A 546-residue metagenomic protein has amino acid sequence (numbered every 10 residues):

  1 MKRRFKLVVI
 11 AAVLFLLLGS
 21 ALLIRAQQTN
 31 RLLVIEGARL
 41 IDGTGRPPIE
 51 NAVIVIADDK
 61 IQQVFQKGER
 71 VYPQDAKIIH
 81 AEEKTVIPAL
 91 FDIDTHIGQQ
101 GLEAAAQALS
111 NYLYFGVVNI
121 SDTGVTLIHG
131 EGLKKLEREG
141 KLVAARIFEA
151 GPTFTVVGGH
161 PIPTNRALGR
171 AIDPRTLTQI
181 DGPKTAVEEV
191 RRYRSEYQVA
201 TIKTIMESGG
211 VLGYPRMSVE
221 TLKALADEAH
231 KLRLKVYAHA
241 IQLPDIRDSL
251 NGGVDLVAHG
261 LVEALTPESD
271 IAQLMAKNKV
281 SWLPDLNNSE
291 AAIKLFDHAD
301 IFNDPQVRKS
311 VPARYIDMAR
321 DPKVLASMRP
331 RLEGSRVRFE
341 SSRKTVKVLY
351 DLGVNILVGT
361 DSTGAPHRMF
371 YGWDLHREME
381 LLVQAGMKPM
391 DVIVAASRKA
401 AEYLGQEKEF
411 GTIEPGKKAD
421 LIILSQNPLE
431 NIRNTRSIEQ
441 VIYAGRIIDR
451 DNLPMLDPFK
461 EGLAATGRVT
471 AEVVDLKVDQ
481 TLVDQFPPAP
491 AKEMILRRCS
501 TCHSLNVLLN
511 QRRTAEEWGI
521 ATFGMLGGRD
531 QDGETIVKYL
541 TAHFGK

Functional and structural regions predicted by a protein language model:
L33-I35, V71-A104, S110, V118: Replace "His-x-His-based motif
A38, V117, F339-K344, N355 (+1 more regions): C-terminal helical cap
L40, T44-I87: Histidine-rich, glycine-flanked metal-binding segment
L90, D94, I495-N506, I536 (+1 more regions): The canonical Cys-X-X-Cys-His
A108-E131, A144-P152, Q198-G209, K235 (+3 more regions): Divalent metal-dependent hydrolysis catalytic cores, especially in the metallo-beta-lactamase
T176, D181-G182, A186-L212, L261-A385 (+1 more regions): Active-site neighborhoods of metal-dependent hydrolases
K418-P458: C-terminal cap of metal-dependent C-N hydrolases
A464-M494, G524, T535: Electrostatic cytochrome c docking/interface patches
